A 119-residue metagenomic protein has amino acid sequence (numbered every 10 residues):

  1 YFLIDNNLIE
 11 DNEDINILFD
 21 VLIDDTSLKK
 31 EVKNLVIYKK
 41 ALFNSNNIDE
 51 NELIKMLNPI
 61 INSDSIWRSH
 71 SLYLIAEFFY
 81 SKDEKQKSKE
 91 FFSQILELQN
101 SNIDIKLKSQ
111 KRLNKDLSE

Functional and structural regions predicted by a protein language model:
Y1-E10: Alpha-helical segment of the N-proximal tetratricopeptide repeat
N7-L8, I15-E119: Soluble extracytoplasmic domains of inner/organellar membrane proteins
